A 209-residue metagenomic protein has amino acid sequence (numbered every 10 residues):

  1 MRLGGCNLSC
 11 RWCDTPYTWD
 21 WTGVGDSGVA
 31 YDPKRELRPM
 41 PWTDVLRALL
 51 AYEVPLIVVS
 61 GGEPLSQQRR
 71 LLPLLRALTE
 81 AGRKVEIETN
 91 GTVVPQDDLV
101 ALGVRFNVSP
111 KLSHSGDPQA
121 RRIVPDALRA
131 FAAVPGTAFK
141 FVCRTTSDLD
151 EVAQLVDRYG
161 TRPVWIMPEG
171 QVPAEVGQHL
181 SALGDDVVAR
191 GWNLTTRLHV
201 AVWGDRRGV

Functional and structural regions predicted by a protein language model:
L3-G103: Conserved Radical SAM active-site core
P39-T43, Q68, R121-P125, L149 (+1 more regions): Structural motif corresponding to alpha-helix initiation and N-cap regions
T43-L50, D98-S115, G184-T195, V209: Structural recognition of alpha->loop->beta junctions
D44-R47, P73-E80, D126, E151-Q154 (+2 more regions): Alpha-helical scaffolding segments of alpha/beta enzyme cores, especially the outer helices of TIM-barrel or partial
A51, G136, R144-V209: Auxiliary Fe-S-binding modules of radical SAM enzymes
G62-P64, N90-T92, K111-S113, V142-R144 (+2 more regions): Active-site beta-loop-alpha junctions enriched in small/polar residues
L71-E151, G160-R162: Radical SAM/AdoMet-radical enzyme domain recognition
